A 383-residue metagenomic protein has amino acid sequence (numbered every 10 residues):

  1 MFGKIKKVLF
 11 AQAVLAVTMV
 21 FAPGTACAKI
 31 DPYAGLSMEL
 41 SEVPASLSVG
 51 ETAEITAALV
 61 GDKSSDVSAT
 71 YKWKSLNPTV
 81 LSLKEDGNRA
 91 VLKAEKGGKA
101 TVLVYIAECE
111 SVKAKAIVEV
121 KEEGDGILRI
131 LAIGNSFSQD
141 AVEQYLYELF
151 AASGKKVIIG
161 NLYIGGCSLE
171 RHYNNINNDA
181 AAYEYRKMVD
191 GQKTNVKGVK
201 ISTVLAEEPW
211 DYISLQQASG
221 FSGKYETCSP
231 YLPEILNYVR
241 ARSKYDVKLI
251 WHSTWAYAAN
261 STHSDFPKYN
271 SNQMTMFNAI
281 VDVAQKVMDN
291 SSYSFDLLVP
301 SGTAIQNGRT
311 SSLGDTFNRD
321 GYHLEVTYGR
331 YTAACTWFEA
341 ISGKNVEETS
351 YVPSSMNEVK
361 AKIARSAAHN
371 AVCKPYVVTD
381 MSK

Functional and structural regions predicted by a protein language model:
M1-K4: N-terminal secretory signal peptides that target proteins for export/translocation
K6-T25: Sec-dependent N-terminal signal peptides of Gram-positive bacterial secreted proteins and lipoproteins
C27-G124: Extracytoplasmic soluble-region selector
E123-G154, P375-V377: N-terminal module-boundary/linker segments of secreted carbohydrate-active enzymes
R129-I133, I158-Y163, D211-Q216, K248-S253 (+1 more regions): Structural recognition of the beta-strand scaffold that forms the well-ordered cores of secreted hydrolase catalytic
D140-S229: Conserved SGNH/GDSL esterase-like catalytic core that processes O-acyl groups on lipids and polysaccharides
S202-Q285: Acidic/His-rich structured neighborhood in mature extracellular/periplasmic domains
S264-V372: Catalytic His-Asp segment of secreted/periplasmic serine-dependent ester chemistry enzymes
